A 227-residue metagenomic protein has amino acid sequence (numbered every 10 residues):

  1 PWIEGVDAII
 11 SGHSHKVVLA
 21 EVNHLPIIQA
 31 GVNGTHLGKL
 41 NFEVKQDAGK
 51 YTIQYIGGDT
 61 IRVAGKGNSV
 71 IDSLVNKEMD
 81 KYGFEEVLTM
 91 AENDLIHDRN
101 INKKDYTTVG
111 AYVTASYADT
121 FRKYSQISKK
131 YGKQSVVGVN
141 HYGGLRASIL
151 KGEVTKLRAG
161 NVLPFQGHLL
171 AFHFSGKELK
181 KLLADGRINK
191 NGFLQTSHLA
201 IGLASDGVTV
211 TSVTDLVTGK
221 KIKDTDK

Functional and structural regions predicted by a protein language model:
P1-V87, N191-L194, A204: Active-site-adjacent helix-turn-beta-strand microarchitecture at beta-sheet edges that either contains or buttresses
H15-K16, V32-T35, D47, T60-N68 (+8 more regions): Short, glycine-/Ser/Thr-/acidic-enriched flexible segments
E21-H24, Y112-K227: Feature captures C-terminal
I27, I101-N102, P164: Residue-level detector of alpha-helix boundaries and kinks
A30-N33, Y106-T107, G160-N161: Short Gly/Pro-enriched turn/cap motifs at secondary-structure boundaries
V44-E153: A short C-terminal boundary segment appended to hydrolase-like catalytic domains
